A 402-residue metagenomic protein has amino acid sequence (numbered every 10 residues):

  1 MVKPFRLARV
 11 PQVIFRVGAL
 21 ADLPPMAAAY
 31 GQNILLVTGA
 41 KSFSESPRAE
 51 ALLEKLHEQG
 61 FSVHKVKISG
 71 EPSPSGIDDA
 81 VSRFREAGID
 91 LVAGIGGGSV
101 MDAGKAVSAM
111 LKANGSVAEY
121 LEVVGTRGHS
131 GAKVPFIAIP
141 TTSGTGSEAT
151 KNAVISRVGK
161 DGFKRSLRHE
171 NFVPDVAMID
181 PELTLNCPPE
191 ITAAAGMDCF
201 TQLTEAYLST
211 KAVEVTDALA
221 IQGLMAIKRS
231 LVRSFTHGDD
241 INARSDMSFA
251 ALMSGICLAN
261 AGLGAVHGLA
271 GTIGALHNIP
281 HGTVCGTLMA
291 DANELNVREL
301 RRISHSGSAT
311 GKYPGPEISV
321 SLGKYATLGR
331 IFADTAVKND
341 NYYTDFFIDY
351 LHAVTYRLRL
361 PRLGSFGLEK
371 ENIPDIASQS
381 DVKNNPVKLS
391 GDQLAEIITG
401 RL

Functional and structural regions predicted by a protein language model:
M1-L91: ATP/NTP phosphate-donor binding region
P24, L53, D78-V81, K105-S108 (+12 more regions): Predominant activation on well-ordered alpha-helical scaffold segments within soluble catalytic domains
S75-E182: Glycine/threonine-rich beta-strand-loop-alpha-helix active-site module that forms ligand/phosphate-binding
G144, L252-C285, D381-N384: Glycine-rich phosphate/pyrophosphate-binding beta-alpha loops
N152-A261: Carboxylate- and glycine-rich phosphate/diphosphate-binding segment that chelates Mg2+/Mn2+
L276-E371: Gly/Pro-rich interdomain helix-loop hinge
E369-L402: Short, amphipathic C-terminal "tail helix"
